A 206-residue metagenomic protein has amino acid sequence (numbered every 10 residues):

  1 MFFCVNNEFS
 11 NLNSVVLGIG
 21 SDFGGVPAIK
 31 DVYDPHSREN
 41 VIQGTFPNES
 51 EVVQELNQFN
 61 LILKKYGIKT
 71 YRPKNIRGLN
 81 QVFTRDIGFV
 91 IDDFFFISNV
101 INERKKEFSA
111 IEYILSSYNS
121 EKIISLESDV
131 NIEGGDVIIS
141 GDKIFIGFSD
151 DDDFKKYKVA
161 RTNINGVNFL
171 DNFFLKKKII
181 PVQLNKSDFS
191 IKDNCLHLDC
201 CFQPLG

Functional and structural regions predicted by a protein language model:
M1-G206: The feature marks the mature, well-folded catalytic cores of soluble enzymes
